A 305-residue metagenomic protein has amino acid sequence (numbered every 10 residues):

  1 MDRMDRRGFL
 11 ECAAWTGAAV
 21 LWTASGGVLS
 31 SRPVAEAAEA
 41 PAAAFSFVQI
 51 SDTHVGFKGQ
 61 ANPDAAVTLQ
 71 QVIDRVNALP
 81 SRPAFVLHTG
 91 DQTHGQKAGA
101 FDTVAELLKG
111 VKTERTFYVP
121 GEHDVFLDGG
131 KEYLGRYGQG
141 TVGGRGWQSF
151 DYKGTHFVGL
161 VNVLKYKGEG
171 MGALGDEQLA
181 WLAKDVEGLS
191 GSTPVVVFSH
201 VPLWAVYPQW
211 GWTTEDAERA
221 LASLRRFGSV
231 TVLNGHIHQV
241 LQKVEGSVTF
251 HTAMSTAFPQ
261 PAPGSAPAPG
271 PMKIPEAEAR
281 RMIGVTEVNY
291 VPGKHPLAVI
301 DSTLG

Functional and structural regions predicted by a protein language model:
M1-A24: N-terminal secretory signal peptides and thylakoid transit peptides that target proteins across membranes
W22, S31-T103: N-terminal active-site segment of His-dependent metallophosphoesterases
E39, K97-P194, D216-T231, K243-M254 (+2 more regions): Extended active-site neighborhood of metal-dependent phosphoesterases/phosphodiesterases
I50-S51, V86-G90, F117-E122, F198-S199 (+2 more regions): Active-site neighborhood of phospho(di)ester-bond hydrolases with catalytic His/Asp-centered motifs
V55, T93-H94, D124, L203 (+1 more regions): Short active-site segment of divalent metal-dependent hydrolases/proteases that encodes the spacing between
F57-G59, Q92-T93, V163-L174, W204-Q209: Surface-exposed cleft-lining segments at the edges of enzyme active sites
V161-N162, F198-L203, G235-I237, S302: Short, well-ordered beta-to-alpha junction loops that form the rim of enzyme active sites and present histidine/acidic
S190-V206: Short acidic, glycine-rich surface-loop motifs adjacent to enzyme active sites
